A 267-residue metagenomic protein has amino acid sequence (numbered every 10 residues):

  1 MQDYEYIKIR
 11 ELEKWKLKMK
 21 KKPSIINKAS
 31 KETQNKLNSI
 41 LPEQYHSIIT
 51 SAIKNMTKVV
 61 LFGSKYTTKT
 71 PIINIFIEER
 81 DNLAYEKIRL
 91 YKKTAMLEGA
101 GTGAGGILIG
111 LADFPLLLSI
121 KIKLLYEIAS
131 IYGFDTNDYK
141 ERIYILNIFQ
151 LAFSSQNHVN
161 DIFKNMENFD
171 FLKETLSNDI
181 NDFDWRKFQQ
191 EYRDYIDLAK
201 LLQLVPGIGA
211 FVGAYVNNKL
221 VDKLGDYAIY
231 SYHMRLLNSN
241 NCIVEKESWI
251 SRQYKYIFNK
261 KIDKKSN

Functional and structural regions predicted by a protein language model:
M1-E98, Y126-N267: Terminal, membrane-proximal amphipathic helices and intrinsically disordered targeting/regulatory segments
E98-L111: Transmembrane alpha-helix interface/packing and boundary motifs in multi-pass membrane proteins, characterized by
G110-L118, V212: Hydrophobic alpha-helical membrane segments of integral membrane proteins
L118-L124: Structural signature of FAD isoalloxazine-binding scaffolds in flavoprotein oxidoreductases
